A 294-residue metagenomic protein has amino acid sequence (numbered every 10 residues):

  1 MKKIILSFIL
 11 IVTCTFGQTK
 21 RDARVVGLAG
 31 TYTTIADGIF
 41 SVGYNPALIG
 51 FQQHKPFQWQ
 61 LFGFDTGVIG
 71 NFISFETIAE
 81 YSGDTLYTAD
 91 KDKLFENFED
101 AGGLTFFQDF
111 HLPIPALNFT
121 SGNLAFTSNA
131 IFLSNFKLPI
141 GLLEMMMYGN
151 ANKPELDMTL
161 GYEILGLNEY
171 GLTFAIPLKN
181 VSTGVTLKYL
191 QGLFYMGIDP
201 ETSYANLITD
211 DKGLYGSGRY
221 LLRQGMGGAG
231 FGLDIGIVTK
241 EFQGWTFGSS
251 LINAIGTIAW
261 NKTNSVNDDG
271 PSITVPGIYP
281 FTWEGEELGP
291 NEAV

Functional and structural regions predicted by a protein language model:
I4-T13: Sec-dependent N-terminal signal peptides
T15-F132, F136: N-terminal, post-signal peptide beta-strand-biased segments of exported outer-membrane/organellar beta-barrel and other
Q18-A23, L124-V294: Outer-membrane beta-barrel porins/channels
